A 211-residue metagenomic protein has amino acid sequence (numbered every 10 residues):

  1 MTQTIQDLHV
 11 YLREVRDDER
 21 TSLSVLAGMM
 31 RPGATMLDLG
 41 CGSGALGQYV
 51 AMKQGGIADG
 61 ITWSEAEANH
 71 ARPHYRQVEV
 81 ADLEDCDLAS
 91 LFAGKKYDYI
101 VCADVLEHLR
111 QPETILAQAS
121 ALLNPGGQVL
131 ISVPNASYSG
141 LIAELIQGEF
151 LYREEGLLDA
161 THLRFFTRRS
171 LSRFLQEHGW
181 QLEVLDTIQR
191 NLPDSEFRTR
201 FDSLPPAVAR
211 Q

Functional and structural regions predicted by a protein language model:
M1-K95, Y99, E113-L116, Q147 (+2 more regions): Conserved N-terminal segment of class I S-adenosyl-L-methionine
L12, A45, A66, L83 (+2 more regions): S-adenosyl-L-methionine-dependent methyltransferase catalytic module, highlighting the catalytic core
L37, A103, P134: Active-site flanking residues adjacent to catalytic metal/cofactor-binding acidic residues
L39, V105-H108: Generic detector of well-ordered alpha-helical packing
Y99-V105: A short beta-strand submotif of the Rossmann-like class I SAM-dependent methyltransferase core that lines
